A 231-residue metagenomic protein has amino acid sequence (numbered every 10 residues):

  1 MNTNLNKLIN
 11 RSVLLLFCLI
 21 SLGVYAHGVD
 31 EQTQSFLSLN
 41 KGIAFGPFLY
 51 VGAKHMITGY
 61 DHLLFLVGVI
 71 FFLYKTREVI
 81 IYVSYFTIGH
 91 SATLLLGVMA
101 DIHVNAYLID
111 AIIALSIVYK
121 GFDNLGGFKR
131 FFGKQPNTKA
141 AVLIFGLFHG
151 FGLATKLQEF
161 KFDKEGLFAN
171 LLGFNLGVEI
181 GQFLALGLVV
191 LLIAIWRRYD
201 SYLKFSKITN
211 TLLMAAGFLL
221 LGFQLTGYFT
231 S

Functional and structural regions predicted by a protein language model:
M1-T58, K134, L225-S231: Histidine-/acidic- and/or cysteine-rich, low-complexity loops and terminal segments associated with membrane
H55-Y60, F65-T230: Hydrophobic alpha-helical transmembrane segments in multi-pass membrane proteins
